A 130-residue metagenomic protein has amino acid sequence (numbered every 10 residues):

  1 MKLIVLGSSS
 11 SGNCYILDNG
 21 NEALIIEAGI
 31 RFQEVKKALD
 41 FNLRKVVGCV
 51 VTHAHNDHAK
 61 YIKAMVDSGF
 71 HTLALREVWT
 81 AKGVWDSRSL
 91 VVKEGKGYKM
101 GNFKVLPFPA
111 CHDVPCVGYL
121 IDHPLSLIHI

Functional and structural regions predicted by a protein language model:
M1, E22, R44, G69-F70 (+2 more regions): A structural micro-motif
M1-L39, V117-I128: Conserved beta-strand hairpin/beta-sheet module of binuclear metal-dependent hydrolase folds, prominently
L6, S11-C14, A54-H55, T72 (+1 more regions): Structured catalytic core of nucleotide-sugar glycosyltransferases
G7, I16, K63, K96-G97: Short secondary-structure boundary/capping segments
S11, A54-A59, W79-A81, D113-P115: Active-site environment of divalent metal-dependent phosphoester hydrolases
R31-V78: Active-site metal-binding motif and surrounding structural segment of the metallo-beta-lactamase
T52, H129-I130: Conserved adenylation A10 loop of the ANL superfamily
A74-L125: Metallo-beta-lactamase
